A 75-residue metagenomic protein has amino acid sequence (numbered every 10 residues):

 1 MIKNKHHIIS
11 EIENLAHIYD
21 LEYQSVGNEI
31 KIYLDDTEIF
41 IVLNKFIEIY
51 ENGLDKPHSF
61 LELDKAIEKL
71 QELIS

Functional and structural regions predicted by a protein language model:
M1-Y33, L54-E68: Negatively charged, low-complexity tracts enriched in Asp/Glu with abundant Ser/Thr
T37-K65, E72-S75: Intrinsically disordered, low-complexity regulatory segments enriched in Ser/Thr/Pro and charged residues
